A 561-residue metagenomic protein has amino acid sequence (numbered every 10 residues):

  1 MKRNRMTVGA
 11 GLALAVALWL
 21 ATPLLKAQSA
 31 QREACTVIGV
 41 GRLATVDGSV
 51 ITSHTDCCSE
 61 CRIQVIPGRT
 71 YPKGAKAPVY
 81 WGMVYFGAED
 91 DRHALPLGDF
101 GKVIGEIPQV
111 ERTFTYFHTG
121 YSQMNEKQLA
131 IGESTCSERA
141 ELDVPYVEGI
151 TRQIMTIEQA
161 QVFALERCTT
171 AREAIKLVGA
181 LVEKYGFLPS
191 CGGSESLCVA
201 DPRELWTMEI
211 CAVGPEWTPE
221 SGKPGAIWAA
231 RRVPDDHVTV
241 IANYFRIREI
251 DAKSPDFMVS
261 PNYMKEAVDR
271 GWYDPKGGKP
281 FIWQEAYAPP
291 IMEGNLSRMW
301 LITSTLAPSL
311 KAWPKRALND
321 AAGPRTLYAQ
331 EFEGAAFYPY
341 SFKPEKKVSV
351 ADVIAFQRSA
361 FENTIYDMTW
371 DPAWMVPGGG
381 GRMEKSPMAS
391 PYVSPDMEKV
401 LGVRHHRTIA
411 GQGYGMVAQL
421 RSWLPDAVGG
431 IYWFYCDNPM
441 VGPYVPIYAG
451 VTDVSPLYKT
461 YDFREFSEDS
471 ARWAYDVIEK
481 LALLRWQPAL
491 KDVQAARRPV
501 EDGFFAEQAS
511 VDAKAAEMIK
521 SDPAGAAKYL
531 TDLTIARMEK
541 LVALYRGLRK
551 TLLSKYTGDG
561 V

Functional and structural regions predicted by a protein language model:
M1-R5: Positively charged n-region of N-terminal signal peptides that target proteins for export
A10-A21: Bacterial N-terminal signal peptides
P23-A27: Sec/Tat signal peptide C-region and signal peptidase I cleavage site
S29-T156, L177-G193, C198-V348: A contiguous strand-loop segment
Q161-R167: Short, well-ordered beta-strand elements within core beta-sheets of diverse protein domains
A317, A321-E398, H405-R407: Accessory, solvent-exposed terminal regions and/or long lumenal/extracellular loops of proteins
G379-S510: Substrate-recognition/cap regions that form aromatic- and gly/pro-loop-enriched pockets for small-molecule ligands
R497-V561: Histidine-centered catalytic/metal-binding microenvironments
